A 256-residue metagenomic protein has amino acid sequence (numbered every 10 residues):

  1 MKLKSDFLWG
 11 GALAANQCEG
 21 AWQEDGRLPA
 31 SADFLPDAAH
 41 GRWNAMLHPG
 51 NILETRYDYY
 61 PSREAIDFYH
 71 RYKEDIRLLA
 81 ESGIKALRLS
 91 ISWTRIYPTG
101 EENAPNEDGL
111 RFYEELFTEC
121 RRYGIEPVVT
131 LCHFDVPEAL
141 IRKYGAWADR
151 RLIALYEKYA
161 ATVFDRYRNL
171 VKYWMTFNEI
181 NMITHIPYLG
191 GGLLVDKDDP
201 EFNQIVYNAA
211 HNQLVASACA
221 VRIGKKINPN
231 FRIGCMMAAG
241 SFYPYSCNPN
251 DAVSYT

Functional and structural regions predicted by a protein language model:
M1-R56, T99-E101, L110-Y255: Active-site region of glycoside hydrolase catalytic domains
P61-Y69, V206-A210: Short acidic-aromatic active-site loops that bind/stabilize oxyanions
I66-L78, I153-V163: Short, acidic/polar
D67, A104-N106, D149: Poly-acidic low-complexity segments
R71-S92: Catalytic domains of carbohydrate-active enzymes, especially glycoside hydrolases
I91-P105: Glycine-rich, proline-tolerant flexible connector loops at the mouths of alpha/beta enzymes
